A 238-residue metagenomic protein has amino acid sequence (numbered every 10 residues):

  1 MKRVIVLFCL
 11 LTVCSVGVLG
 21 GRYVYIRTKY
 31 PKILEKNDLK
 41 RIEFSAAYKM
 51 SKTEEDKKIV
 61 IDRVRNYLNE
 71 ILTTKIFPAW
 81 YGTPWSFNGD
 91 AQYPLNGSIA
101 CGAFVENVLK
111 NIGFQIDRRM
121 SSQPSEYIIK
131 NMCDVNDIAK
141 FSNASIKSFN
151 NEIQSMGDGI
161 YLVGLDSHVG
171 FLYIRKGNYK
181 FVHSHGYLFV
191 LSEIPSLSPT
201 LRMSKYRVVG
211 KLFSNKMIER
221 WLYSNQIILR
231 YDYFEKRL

Functional and structural regions predicted by a protein language model:
M1-L19: N-terminal Sec-pathway targeting helices
G21-V24, S184: Secretory-pathway glycoprotein ectodomains that are cysteine- and/or Ser/Thr/Pro-rich
Y23, N66, E70, T74 (+5 more regions): Charged/polar, solvent-exposed surface patches and flexible loops
V24-S122: N-terminal capping segments
Q123-I194: ...with weaker cross-activation on analogous glycine-rich loops/strands in unrelated enzymes
Y179-K180, S184-F189, E193-L238: Low-complexity, Gly/Ser/Thr/Pro-rich intrinsically disordered linker/tail segments
